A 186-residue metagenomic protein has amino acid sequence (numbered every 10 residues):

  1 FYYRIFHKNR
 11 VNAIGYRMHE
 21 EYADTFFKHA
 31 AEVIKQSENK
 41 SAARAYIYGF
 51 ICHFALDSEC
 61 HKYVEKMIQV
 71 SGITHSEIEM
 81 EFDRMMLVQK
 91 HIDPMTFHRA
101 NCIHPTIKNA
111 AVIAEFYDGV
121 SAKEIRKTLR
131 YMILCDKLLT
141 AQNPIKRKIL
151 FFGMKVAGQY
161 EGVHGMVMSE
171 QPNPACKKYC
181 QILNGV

Functional and structural regions predicted by a protein language model:
F1-V186: N-terminal leader/auxiliary helical segments
